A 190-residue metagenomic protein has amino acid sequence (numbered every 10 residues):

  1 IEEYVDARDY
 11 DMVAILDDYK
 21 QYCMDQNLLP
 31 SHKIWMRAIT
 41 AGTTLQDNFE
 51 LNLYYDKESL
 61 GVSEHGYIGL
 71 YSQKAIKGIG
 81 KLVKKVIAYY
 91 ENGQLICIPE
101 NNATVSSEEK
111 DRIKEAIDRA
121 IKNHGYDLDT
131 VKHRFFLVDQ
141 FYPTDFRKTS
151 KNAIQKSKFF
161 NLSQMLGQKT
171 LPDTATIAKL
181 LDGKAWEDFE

Functional and structural regions predicted by a protein language model:
I1-E190: Charged, terminal alpha-helix-loop-beta segments that serve as non-catalytic nucleic-acid engagement and/or assembly
